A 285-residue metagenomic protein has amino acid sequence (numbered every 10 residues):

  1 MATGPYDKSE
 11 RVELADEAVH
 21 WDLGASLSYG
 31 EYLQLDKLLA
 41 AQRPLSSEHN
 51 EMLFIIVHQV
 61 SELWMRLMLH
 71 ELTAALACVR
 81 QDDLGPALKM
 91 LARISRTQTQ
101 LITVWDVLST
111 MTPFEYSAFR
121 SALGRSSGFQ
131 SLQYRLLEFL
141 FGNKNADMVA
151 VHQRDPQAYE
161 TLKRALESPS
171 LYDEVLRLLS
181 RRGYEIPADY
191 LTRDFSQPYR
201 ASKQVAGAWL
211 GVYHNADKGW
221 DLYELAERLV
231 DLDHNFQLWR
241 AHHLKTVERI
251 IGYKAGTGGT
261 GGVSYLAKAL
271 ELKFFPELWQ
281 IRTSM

Functional and structural regions predicted by a protein language model:
A2-M285: Surface-exposed peri-terminal alpha-helical interaction modules
